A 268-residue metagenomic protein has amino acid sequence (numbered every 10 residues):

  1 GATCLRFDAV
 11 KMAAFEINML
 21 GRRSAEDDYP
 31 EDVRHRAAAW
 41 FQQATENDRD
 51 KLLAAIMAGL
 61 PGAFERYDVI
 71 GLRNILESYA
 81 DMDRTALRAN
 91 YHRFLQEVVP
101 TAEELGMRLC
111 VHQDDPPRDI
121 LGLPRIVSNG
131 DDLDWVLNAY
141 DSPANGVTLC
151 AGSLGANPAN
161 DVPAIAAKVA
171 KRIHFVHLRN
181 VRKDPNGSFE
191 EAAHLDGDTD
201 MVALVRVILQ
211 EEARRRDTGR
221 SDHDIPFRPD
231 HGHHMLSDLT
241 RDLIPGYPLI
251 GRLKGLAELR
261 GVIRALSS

Functional and structural regions predicted by a protein language model:
G1-A86: Extended, charge-rich helix/loop segments that form flexible, surface "patches" used to engage negatively charged
A13, N18, D32, F64-D83 (+2 more regions): Histidine-acidic metal/acid-base catalytic patches
D115: Residue-level "edge-of-site" marker
